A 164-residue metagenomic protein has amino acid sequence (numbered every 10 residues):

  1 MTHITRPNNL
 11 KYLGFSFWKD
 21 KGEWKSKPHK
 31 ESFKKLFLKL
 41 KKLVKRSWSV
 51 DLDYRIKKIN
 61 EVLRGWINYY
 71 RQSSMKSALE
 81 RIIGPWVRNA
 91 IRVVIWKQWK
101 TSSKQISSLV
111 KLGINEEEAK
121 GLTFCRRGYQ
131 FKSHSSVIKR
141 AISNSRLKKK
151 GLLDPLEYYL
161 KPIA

Functional and structural regions predicted by a protein language model:
M1-A164: Non-catalytic terminal/accessory segments
